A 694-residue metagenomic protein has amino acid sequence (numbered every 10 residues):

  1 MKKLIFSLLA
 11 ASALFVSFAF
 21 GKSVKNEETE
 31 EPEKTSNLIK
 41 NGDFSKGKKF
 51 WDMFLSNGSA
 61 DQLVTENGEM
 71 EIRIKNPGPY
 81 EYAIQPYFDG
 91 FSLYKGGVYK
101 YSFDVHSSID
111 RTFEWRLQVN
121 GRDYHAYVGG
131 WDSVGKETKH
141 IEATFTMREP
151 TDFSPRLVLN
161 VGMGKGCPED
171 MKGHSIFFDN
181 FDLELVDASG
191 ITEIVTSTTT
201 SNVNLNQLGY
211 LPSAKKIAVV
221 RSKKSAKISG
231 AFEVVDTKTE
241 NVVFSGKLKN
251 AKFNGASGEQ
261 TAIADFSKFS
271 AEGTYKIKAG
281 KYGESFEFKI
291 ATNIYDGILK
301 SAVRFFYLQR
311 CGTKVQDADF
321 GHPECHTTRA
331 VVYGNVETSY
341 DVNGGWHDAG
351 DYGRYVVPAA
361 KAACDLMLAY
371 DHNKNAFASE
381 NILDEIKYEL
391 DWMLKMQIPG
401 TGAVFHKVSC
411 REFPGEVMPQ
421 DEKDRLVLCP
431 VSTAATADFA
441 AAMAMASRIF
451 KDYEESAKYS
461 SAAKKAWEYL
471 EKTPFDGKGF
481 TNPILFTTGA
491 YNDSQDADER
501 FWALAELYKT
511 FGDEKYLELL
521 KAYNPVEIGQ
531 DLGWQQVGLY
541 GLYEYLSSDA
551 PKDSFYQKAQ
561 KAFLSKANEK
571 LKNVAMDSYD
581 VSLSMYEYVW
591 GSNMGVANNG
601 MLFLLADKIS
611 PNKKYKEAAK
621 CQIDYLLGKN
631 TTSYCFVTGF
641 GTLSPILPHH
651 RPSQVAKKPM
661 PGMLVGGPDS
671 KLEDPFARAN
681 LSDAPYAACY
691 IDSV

Functional and structural regions predicted by a protein language model:
M1-K25: Bacterial Sec-dependent N-terminal signal peptides
K22-T192: Extracellular and organelle-lumenal recognition/adhesion modules and their flexible linkers in secreted
F88, G129, Y282-F288: Short Trp-Ser/Thr-centered turn/loop motifs at beta-strand boundaries
Y99, S201, A214-A218: Structural beta-strand segments of beta-rich domains
A188-N204, S213, S285-F320: Low-complexity, Pro/Ser/Thr- and charge-rich linker/hinge segments at domain boundaries
Q207-K281, R304, L308-C364, L368-A369 (+4 more regions): Aromatic (Trp/Tyr) and acidic
L368-Y388, D421-V427, M445-Y459: Short coil/linker segments at helix-helix boundaries
E380-A403: Carboxylate/His-rich catalytic cores and anion/metal-binding grooves
